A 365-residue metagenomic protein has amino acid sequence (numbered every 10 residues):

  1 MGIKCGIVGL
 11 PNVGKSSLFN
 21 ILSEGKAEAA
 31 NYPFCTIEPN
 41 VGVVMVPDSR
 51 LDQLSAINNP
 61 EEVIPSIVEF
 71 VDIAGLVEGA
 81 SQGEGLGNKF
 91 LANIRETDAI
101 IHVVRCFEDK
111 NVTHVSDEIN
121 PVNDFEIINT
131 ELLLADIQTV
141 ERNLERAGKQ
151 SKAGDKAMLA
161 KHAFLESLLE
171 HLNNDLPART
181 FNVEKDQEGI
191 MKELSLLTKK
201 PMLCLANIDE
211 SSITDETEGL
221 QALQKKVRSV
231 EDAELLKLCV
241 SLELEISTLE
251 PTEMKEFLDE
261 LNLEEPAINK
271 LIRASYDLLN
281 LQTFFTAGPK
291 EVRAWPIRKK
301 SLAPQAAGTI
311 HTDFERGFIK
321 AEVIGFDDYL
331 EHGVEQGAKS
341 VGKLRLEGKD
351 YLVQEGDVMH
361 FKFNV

Functional and structural regions predicted by a protein language model:
M1-E84, N88-D109, E141: Conserved G1/Walker A P-loop phosphate-binding module
G2-V8, V13, F19, R146-L352 (+2 more regions): C-terminal-of-GTPase-core extension/linker across diverse P-loop GTPases
E24, A56, A92, E96 (+4 more regions): Short, intrinsically disordered, mixed-charge
E24-G25, R50-L51, G75-V77, R105-N111 (+5 more regions): Conserved nucleotide-binding/hydrolysis micro-motifs of P-loop NTPases
A30-N31, V112-S116, E216-E218: Short amphipathic alpha-helical segments
F34, D48-L51, I64-F70, E84-D98 (+9 more regions): Amphipathic alpha-helical transducer elements in NTP-driven molecular machines
I37, T113, S247: Short Asp/Glu-rich motifs
G87-E193, C204: Long, charged N-terminal accessory/stalk domains
